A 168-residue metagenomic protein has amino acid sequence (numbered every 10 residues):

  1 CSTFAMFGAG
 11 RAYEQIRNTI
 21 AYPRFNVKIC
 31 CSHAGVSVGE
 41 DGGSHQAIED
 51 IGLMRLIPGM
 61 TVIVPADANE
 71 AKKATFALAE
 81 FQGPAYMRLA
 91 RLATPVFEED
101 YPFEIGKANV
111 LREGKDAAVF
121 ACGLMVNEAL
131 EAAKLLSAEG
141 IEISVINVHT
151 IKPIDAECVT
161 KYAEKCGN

Functional and structural regions predicted by a protein language model:
C1-A118, I143: Conserved thiamine diphosphate
A5, H33, G123-M125, H149: Residue-level signal for short, function-critical loop segments
G10-E14, A129-L130, A156-E157: Conserved strand-to-helix beginnings and helix N-cap segments that scaffold or border functional pockets
A47-I51, A133, I154-C158: Short, glycine/polar-rich helix-capping loops at beta-to-alpha or helix-loop-helix junctions that flank or form
E128-I146: Short helix-loop-beta junction
I146-K152: Short beta->alpha junction loops
P153-N168: Glycine-rich, anion-gripping cofactor-binding loops and their flanking helix/strand elements in enzyme active sites
